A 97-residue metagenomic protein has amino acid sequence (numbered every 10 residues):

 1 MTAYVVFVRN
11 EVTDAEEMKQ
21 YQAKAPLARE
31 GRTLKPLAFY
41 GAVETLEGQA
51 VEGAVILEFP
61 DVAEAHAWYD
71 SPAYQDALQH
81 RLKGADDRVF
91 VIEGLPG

Functional and structural regions predicted by a protein language model:
M1-G53, P60-D70, E93-G97: Short S/T/G/P-rich N-terminal loop/turn motif that feeds into the first structured element of a domain
H66-F90: C-terminal structural segments of small proteins and small subunits
